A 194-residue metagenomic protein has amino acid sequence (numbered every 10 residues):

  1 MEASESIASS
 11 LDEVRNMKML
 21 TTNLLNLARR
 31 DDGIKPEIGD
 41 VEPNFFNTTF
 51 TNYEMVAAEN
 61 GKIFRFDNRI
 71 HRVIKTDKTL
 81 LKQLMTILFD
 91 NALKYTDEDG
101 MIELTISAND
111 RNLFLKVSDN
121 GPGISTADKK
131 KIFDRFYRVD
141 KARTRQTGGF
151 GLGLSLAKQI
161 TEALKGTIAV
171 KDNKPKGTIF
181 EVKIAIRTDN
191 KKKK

Functional and structural regions predicted by a protein language model:
S9-M17: Short alpha-helical segment of the dimerization/phosphotransfer core of two-component systems
D31-I38, V73-T76: Conserved micro-motifs of the catalytic ATP-binding
G39, I63-V73: Conserved catalytic submotifs in the C-terminal HATPase_c
D99-R111: Short beta-strand/loop element within the Bergerat-fold HATPase_c
D119: Acidic ATP/Mg2+-coordinating residue in the GHKL
I124-R138: Short conserved segment of the HATPase_c
K165-G166: Conserved glycine-rich
